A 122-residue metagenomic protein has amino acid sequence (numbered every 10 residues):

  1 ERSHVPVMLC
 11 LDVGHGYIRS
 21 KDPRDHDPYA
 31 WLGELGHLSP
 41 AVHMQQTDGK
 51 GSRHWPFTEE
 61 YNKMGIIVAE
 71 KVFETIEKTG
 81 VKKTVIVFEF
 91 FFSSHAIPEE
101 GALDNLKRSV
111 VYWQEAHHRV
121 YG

Functional and structural regions predicted by a protein language model:
R2-G122: Histidine-acidic metal/acid-base catalytic patches
